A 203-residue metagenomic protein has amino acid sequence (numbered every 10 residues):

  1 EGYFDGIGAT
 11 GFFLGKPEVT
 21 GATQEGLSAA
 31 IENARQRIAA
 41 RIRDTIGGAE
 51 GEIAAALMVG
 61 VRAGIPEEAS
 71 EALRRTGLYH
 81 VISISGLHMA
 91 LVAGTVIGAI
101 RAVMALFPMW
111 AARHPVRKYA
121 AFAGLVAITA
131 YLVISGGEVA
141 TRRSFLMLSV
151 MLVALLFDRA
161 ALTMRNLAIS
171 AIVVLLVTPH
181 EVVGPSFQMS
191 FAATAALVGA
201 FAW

Functional and structural regions predicted by a protein language model:
E1-H80: Membrane-interface helix/helix-cap signal primarily in integral membrane proteins
G11, V61, P66-W203: Hydrophobic alpha-helical transmembrane segments in multi-pass membrane proteins
